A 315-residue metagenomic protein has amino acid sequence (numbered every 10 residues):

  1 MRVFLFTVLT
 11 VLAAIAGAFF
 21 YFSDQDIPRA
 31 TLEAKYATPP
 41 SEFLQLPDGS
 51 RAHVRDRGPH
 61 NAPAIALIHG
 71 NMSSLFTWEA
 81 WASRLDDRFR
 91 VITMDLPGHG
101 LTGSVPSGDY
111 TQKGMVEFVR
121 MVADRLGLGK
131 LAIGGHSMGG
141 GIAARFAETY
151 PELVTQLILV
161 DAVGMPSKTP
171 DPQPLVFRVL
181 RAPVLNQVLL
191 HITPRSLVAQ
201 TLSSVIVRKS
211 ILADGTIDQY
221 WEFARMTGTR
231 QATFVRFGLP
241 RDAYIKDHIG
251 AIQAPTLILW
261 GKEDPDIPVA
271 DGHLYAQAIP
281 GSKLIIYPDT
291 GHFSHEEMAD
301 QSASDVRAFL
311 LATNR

Functional and structural regions predicted by a protein language model:
M1-P63, R88-F89, L128-G129, L311-R315: Alpha/beta-hydrolase fold catalytic core
D24, T31-A34, P170-P174, L190-G250: Conserved alpha/beta-hydrolase catalytic His-Asp/Glu region
P47-D48, R55-R57, L96-G134, S304: Active-site loop/oxyanion-hole signature of alpha/beta-hydrolase fold enzymes
R57-L101: Conserved HGGG/HGGXW glycine-rich cap/lid loop of the alpha/beta-hydrolase fold
E148, I158-N186: Flexible "cap/lid" loop of the alpha/beta hydrolase fold
I252, I258-W260: Short beta-strand/loop motif that positions the catalytic acidic residue of the alpha/beta-hydrolase fold
E263-I267: Acidic catalytic loop of the alpha/beta-hydrolase fold
S282-R315: Catalytic active-site module of serine/aspartate enzymes centered on a nucleophile-bearing elbow/loop
